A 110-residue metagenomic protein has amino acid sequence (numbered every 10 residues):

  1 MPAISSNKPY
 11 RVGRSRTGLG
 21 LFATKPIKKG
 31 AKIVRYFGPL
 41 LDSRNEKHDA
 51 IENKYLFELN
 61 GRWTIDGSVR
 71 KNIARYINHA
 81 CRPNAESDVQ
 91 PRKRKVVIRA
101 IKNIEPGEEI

Functional and structural regions predicted by a protein language model:
P2-S87: Catalytic cores of histone-lysine modification enzymes
C81, A85-I110: C-terminal SET catalytic tail plus cysteine-rich post-SET Zn-binding segment of SAM-dependent SET-domain
